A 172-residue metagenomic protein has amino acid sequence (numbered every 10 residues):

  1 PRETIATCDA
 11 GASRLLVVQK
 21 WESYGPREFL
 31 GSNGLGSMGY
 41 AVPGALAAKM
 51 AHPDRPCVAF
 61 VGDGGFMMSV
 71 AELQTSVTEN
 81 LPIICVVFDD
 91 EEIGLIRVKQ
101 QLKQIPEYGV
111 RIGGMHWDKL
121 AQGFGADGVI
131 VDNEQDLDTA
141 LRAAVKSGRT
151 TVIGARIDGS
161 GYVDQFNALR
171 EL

Functional and structural regions predicted by a protein language model:
P1-A48: Active-site diphosphate/adenylate-binding microenvironment
P1-E3, Y24-R27, H52-C57, T78-I84 (+2 more regions): Short coil/turn connectors at secondary-structure junctions
R14-L15, G36-M38, F66-M67, E91-L95 (+1 more regions): Short gly/pro/ser/thr-enriched loop/turn and capping motifs at secondary-structure boundaries
S23-P26, Q101-I105, S147-G148, R170-L172: Short, hinge-like loop/turn segments at secondary-structure boundaries
A51-I112: Conserved thiamine diphosphate
Q100-A140: Conserved thiamine diphosphate
E134-L172: Glycine/aspartate-rich loop-and-adjacent alpha/beta segment that forms the canonical ThDP
